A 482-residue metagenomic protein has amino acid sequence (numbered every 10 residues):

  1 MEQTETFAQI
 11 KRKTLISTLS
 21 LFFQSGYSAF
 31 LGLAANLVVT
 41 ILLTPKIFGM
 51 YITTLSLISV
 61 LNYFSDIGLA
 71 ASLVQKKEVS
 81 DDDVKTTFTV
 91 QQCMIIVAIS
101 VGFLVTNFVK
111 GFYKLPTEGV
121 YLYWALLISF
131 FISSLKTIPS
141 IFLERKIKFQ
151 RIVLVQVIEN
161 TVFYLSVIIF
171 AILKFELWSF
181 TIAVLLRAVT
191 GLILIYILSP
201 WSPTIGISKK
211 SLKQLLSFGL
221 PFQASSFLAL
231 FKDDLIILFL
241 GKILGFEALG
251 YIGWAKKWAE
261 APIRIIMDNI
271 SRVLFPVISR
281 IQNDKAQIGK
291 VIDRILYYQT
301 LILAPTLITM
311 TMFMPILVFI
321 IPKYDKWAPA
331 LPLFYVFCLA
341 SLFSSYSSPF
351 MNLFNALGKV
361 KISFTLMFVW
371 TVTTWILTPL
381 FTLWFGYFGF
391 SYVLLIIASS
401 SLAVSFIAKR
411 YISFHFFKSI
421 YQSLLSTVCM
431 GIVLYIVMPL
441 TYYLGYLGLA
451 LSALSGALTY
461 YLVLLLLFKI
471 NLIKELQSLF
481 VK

Functional and structural regions predicted by a protein language model:
M1-I10, T14, Q150, I193-D234 (+4 more regions): Interhelical loop/hinge segments that connect adjacent transmembrane helices in multipass membrane
E2-E5, Y435-K482: Membrane-proximal transmembrane or re-entrant/amphipathic helices at the cytosolic face
I10-L69, M94-N107, A125, S129 (+5 more regions): Signature of the first transmembrane helix
K11, L15, S72-D81, F131-Q156 (+7 more regions): Membrane-interface junctions at transmembrane-helix termini in multi-pass inner-membrane proteins
S17-G32, F180-R187, G191, I195 (+5 more regions): Transmembrane helical elements of multi-pass membrane transporters/channels
V38-T53, N107, G111, T117 (+7 more regions): Membrane-interface helix-loop junctions in multi-pass transport and translocation proteins
F48, N107-L126, M310-L342: Interfacial segments at transmembrane-helix termini and the short loops linking adjacent helices
N62-D81, E144-R145, A255, A259-L303 (+1 more regions): Helix-loop junctions and terminal segments of transmembrane helices in multi-pass membrane transport/translocation
